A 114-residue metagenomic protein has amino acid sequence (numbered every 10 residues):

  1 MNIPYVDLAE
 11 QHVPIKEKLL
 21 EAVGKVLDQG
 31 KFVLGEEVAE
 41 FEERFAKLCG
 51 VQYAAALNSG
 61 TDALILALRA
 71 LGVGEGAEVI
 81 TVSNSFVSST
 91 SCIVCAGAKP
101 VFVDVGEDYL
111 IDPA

Functional and structural regions predicted by a protein language model:
M1-K31, E36: N-terminal "arm"/small-domain region of PLP-dependent enzymes with the aminotransferase-like
D7, V23, F45-A46, V79: Short hydrophobic motif
A9, G60, G106: Anionic group-transfer/hydrolysis microenvironments
K31-E78, C92-V103: Phosphate-binding glycine-rich loop
S85-T90: Conserved coil-to-alpha-helix start sites within the AMP-binding
A98-A114: PLP-dependent aminotransferase-class I/II
